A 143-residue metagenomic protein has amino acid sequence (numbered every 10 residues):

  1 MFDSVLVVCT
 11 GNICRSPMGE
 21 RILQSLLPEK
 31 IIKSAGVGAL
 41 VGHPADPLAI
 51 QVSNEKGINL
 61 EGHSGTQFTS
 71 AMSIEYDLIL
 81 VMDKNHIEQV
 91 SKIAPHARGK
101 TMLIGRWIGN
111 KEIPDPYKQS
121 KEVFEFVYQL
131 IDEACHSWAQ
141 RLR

Functional and structural regions predicted by a protein language model:
M1-E75, Q140: Conserved active-site segments centered on acidic
V7, L80-V81: Hydrophobic beta-strand core positions in alpha/beta domains
S16, D83-K84: Helix N-cap/beta->alpha junction signal
L78, K84-R143: Phosphate-binding/catalytic loops
